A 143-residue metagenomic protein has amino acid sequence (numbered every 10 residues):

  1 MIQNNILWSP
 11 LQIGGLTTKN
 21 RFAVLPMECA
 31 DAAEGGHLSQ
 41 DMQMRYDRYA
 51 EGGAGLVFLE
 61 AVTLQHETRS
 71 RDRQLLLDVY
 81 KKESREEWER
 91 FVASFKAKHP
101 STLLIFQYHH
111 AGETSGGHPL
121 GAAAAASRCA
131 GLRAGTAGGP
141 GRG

Functional and structural regions predicted by a protein language model:
M1-G143: Flavin-dependent oxidoreductase catalytic cores
